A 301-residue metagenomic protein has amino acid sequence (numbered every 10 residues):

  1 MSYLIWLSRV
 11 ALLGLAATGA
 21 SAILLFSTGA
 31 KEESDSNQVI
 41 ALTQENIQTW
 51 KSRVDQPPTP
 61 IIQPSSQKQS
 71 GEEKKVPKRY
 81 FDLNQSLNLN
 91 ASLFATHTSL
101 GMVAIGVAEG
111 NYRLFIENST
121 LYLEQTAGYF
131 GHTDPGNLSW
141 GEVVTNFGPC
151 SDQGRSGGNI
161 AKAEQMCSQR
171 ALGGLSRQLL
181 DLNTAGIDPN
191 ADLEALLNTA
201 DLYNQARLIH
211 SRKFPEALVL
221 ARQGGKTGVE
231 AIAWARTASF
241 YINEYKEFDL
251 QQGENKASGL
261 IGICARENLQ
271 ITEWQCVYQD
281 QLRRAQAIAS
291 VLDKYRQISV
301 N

Functional and structural regions predicted by a protein language model:
S2-Y3, R9-I61, S66-L182, D201-N301: Cell-wall polysaccharide-cleaving catalytic domain and substrate-binding groove, primarily in peptidoglycan/chitin
S92-A95, A185-A195: Structural motif
